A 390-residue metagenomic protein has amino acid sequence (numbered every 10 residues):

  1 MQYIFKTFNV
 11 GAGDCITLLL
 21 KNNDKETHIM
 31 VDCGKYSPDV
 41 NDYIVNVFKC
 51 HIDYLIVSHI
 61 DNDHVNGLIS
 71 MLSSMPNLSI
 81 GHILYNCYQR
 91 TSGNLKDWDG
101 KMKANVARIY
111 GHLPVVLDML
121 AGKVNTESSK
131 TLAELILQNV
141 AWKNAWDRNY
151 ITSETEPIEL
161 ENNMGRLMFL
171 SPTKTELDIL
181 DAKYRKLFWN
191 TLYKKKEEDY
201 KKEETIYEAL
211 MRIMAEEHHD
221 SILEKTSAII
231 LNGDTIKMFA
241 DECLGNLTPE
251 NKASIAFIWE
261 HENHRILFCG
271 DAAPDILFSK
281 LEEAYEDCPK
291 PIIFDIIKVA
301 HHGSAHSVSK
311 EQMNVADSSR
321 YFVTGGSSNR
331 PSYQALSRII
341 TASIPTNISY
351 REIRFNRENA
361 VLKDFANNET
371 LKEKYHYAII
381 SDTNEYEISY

Functional and structural regions predicted by a protein language model:
M1-C50, P249-D275: Conserved beta-strand hairpin/beta-sheet module of binuclear metal-dependent hydrolase folds, prominently
M1-Q2, A12-D14, E260-E262, A272-F294 (+2 more regions): C-terminal regulatory/interaction regions
K6-F8, I29, I56, L84 (+3 more regions): Hydrophobic/aromatic beta-strand patches that form the interior of the parallel beta-sheet core in alpha/beta enzyme
A12, S37-P38, I60-N66, R90-S92 (+4 more regions): Active-site environment of divalent metal-dependent phosphoester hydrolases
E26-T27, Y36-Y85, D287-H306, V315-F322: Active-site metal-binding motif and surrounding structural segment of the metallo-beta-lactamase
C33, H261, F268-A272, K298-H301 (+2 more regions): Active-site proximal loops enriched in glycine and acidic residues that flank catalytic Cys/His/Asp and coordinate
M75-R265, R351-E352, N368-Y390: Flexible, acidic/histidine-containing loops and adjacent segments that form or flank the divalent-metal
S171-T173, A215-A253, H261-N263, A284-D287 (+2 more regions): C-terminal functional module detector
